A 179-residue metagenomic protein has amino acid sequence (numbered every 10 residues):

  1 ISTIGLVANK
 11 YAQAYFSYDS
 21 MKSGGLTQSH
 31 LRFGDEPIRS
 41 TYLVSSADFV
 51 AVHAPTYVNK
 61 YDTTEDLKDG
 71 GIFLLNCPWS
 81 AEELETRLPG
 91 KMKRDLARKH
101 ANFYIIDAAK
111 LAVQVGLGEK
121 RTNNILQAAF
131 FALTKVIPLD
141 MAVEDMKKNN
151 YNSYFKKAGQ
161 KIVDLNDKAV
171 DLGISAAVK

Functional and structural regions predicted by a protein language model:
I1-K179: Active-site cofactor/cluster-binding pocket
